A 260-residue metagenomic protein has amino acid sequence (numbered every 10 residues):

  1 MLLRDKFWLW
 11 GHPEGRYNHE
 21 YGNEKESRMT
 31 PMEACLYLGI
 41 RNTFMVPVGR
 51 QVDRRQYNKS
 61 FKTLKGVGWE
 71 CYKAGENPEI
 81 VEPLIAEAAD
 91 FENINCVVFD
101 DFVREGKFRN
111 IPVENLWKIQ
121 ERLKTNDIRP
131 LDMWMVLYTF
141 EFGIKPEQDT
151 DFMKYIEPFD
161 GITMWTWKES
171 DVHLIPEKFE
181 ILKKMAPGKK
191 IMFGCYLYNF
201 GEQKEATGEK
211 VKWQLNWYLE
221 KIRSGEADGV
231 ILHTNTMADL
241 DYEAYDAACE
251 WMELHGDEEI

Functional and structural regions predicted by a protein language model:
M1-I260: Glycan-processing catalytic domains of CAZymes
